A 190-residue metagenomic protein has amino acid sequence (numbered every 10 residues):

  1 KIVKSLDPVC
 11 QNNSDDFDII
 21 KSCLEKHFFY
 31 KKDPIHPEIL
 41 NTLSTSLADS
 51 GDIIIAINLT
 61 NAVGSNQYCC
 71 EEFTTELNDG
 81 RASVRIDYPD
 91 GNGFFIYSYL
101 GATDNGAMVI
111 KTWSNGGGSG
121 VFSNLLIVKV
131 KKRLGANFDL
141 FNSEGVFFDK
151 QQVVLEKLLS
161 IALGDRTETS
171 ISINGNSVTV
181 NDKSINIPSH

Functional and structural regions predicted by a protein language model:
K1-G64, R133-A136, L140, E144-H190: Acidic, small-residue rich beta-repeat scaffolds with periodic aromatic anchors
C69-T75: Beta-propeller domains
A82-S98: Signature of short aromatic-glycine-proline-rich micro-motifs recurring in repeat-based ectodomains
I86-P89, S114-G120: Short consensus segments that form the blades of beta-propeller domains, in both extracellular/periplasmic
Y97-D104, S170-G175: Structural signature of eukaryotic scaffold interfaces centered on beta-propeller domains
G106-S114, N176-N181: Short beta-strand elements that form the blades of beta-propeller/WD-repeat-like and other beta-sheet-rich scaffold
S114, L126-K132: A mature extracytoplasmic/lumenal domain signature
G118-I127, N186-S189: Structural motif
